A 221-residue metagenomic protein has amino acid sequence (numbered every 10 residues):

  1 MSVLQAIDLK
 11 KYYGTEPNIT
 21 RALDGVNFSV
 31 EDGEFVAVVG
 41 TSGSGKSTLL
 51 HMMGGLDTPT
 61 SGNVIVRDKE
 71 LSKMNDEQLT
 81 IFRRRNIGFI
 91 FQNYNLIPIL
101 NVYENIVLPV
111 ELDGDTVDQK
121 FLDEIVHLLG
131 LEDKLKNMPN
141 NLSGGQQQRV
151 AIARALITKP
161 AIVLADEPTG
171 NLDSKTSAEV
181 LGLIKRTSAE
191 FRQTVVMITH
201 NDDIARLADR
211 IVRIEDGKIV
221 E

Functional and structural regions predicted by a protein language model:
V3-L207, I211-I214: ABC family nucleotide-binding domain
V220-E221: Generic C-terminal helix-cap and adjacent flexible tail
